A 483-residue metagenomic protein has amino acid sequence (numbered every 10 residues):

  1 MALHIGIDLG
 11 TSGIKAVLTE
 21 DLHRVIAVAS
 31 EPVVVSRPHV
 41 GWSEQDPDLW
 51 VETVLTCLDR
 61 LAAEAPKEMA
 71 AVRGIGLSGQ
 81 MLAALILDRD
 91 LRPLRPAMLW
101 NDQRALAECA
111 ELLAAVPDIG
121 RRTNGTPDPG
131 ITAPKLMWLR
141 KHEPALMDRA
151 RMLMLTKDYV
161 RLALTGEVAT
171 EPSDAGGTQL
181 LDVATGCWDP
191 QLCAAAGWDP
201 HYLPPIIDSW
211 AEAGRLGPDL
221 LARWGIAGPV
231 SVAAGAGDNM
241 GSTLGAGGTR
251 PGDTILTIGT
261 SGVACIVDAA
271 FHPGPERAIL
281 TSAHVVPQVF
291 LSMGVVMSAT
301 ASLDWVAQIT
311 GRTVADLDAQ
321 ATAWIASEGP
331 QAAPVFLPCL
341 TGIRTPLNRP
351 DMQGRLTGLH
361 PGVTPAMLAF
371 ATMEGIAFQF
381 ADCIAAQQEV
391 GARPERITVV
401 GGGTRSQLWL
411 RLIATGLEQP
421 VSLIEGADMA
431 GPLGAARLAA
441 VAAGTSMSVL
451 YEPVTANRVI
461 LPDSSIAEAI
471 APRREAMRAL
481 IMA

Functional and structural regions predicted by a protein language model:
M1-R95, R149, L221-A222, I226-A234 (+1 more regions): N-terminal glycine/serine-rich phosphate-binding loop of ATP-dependent small-molecule kinases, especially carbohydrate
H4-G6, A110-T126, G130-I131, M137-A169 (+4 more regions): Active-site core segments that coordinate phosphate-bearing ligands/cofactors across diverse enzyme families
L9, D21, P47, R89 (+6 more regions): Generic detector of well-ordered alpha-helical packing
G10-G13, A71, S78-Q80, T132 (+4 more regions): Short, basic and Ser/Thr-rich N-terminal targeting/leader segments
E31, M98-A105, A175, T260-G262 (+1 more regions): Short, acidic/turn-prone active-site loops that include or flank metal/cofactor- and phosphate-binding residues
V34-E44, I119-G120, A169-G176, D199-Y202 (+1 more regions): Gly-rich Lys/Arg/Thr-decorated short loops/hinges at beta-loop-alpha junctions or inter-strand turns that position
A65-W100, G125-G130, R161-D182, P205-D208 (+1 more regions): Short beta-strand-loop/turn "lid" adjacent to the catalytic site in phosphate-handling enzymes
